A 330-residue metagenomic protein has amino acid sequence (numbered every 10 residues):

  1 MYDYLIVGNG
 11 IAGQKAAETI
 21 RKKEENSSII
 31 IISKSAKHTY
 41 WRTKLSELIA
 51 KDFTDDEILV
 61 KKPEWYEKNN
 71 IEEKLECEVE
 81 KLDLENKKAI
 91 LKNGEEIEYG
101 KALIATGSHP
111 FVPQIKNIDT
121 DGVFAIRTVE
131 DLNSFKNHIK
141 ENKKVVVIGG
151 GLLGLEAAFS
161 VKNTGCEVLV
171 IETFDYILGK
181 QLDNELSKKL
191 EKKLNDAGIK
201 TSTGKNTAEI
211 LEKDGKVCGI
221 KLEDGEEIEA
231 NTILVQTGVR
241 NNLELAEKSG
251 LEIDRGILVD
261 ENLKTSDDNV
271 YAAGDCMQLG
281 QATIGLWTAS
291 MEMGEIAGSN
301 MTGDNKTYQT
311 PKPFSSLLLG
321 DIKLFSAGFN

Functional and structural regions predicted by a protein language model:
M1-D3, E76, E141-K144, G204: Phosphate-coordination loops involved in phosphoryl transfer and adenosine-cofactor binding
M1-Y2, N9, K22, C276-N330: Mid-to-C-terminal Rossmann-like scaffold of FAD/NAD(P)H-dependent oxidoreductases
Y2-E72, A158-Q181: Beta1-alpha1 glycine-rich phosphate/pyrophosphate-binding loop at the start of Rossmann-like nucleotide-binding domains
I6, G10-I11, A36, S108-P110 (+4 more regions): Residue-level detector of alpha-helix initiation sites
I6-V7, I97-G107, I148, I228-G238 (+1 more regions): Short hydrophobic core segments
N26, E73-L91, I97, T164-E261: A Rossmann-like FAD-binding core segment of flavoenzymes
T106-T164, V259: Glycine-rich dinucleotide-binding loop and its adjacent helix/turn
D119-N142, K213-K216, K221, E226-S299: FAD-site-proximal beta/loop scaffold in flavoenzymes
